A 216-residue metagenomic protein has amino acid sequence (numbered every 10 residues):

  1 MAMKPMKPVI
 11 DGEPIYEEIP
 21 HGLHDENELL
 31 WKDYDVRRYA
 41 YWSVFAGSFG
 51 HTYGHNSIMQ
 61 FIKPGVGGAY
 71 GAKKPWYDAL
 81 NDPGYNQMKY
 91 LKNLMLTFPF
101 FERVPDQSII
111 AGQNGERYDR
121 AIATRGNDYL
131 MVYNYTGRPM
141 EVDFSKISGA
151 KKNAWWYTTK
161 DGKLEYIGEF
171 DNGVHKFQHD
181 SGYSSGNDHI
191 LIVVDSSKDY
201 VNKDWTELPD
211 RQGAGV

Functional and structural regions predicted by a protein language model:
M1-Y34: Active-site clefts of carbohydrate-active enzymes
E17-I19, K32-G168, D180-G215: Aromatic- and carboxylate-lined catalytic core of secreted/periplasmic carbohydrate-active enzymes
